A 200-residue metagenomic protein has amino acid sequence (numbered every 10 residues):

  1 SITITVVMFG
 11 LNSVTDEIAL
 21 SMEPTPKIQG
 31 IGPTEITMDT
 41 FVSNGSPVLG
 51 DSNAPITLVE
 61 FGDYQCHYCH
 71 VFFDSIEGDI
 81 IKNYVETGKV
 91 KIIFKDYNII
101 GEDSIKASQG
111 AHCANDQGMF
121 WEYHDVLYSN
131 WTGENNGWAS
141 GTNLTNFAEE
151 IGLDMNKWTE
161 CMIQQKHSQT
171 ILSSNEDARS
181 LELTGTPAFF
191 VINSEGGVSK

Functional and structural regions predicted by a protein language model:
S1-T25, F61, T145-K200: C-terminal cap of thioredoxin/glutaredoxin-like
M8, I28-G30, S43, V48 (+1 more regions): Intrinsically disordered, low-complexity segments enriched in small/polar residues
L20-D39, S43: Short extracytoplasmic/periplasmic juxtamembrane "stem" segments immediately C-terminal to an N-terminal membrane anchor
G32-T37, C66-V71, I163-H167: Short linear motifs at secondary-structure transitions and domain/linker junctions
D39-I56: A short beta-strand-turn-helix
S43-P47, E77-D79, N175-D177: A generic local structural motif
A54, V59-E149, D154, T159 (+1 more regions): Structural alpha/beta surface segment adjacent to cysteine/selenocysteine redox centers across thiol/disulfide enzymes
